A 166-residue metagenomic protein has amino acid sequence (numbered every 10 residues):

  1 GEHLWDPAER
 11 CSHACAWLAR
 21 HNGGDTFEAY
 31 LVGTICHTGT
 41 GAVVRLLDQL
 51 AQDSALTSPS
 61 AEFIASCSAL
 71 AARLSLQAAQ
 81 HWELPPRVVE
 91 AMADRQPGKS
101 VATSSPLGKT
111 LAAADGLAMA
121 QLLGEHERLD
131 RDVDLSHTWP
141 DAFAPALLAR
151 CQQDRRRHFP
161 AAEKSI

Functional and structural regions predicted by a protein language model:
G1-W5, E9-I166: Metal-dependent nucleotide-binding catalytic modules
